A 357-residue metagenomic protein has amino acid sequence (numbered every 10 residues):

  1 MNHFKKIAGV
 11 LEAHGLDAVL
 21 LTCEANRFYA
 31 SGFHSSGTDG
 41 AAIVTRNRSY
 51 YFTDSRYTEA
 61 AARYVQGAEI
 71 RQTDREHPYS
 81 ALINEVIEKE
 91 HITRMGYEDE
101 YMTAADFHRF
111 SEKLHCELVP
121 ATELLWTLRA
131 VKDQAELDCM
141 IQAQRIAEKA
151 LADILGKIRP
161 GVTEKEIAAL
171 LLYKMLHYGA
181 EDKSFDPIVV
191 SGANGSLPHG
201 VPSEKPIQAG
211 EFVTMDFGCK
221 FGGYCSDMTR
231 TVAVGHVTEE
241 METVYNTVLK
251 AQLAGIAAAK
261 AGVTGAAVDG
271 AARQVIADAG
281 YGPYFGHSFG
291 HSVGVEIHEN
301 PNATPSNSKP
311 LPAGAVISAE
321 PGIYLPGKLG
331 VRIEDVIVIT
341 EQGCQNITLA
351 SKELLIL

Functional and structural regions predicted by a protein language model:
M1-L357: Active-site neighborhoods and metal-handling regions in enzymes and metal-associated proteins
